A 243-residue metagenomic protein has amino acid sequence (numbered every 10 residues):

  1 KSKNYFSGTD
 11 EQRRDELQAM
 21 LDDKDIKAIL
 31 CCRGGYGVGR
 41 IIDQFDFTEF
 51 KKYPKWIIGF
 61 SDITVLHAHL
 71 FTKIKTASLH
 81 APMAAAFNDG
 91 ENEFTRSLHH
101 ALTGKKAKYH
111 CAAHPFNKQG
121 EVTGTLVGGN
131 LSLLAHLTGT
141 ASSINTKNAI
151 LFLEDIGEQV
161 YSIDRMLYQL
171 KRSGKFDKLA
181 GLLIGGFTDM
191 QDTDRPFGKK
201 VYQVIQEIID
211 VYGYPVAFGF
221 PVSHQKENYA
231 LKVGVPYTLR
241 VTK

Functional and structural regions predicted by a protein language model:
K1-D25: ATP/NTP phosphate-donor binding region
T9-D15, R165-L170, P196-V204: Charged helix-capping and loop-helix junction motifs
I29, D62, L134, L182 (+1 more regions): Buried hydrophobic positions in well-ordered alpha/beta secondary-structure cores of metabolic enzymes
L30-G39, F60: N-terminal glycine-rich "phosphate-gripper" loop used for MgATP/nucleotide binding and carboxylate activation
F47-H69, A77-A84, Y212-P215: Short, acidic/small-residue loops that bind anionic groups at enzyme active sites
K75-G139: Conserved anion/nucleotide-ligand pocket segment
N145-D194: Internal helical hairpin/lid segments
D189-K243: ATP/nucleoside-binding phosphotransfer catalytic cores, i.e., glycine-rich phosphate-binding loops
